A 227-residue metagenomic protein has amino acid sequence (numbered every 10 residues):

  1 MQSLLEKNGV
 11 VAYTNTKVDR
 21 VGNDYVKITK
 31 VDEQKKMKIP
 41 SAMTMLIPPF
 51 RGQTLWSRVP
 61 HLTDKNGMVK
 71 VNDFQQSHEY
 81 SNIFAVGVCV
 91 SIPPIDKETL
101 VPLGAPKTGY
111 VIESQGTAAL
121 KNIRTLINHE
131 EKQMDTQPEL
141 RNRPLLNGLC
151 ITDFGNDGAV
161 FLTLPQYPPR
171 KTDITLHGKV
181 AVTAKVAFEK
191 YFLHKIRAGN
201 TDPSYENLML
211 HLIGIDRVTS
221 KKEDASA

Functional and structural regions predicted by a protein language model:
M1-V71, E131: A Rossmann-like FAD-binding core segment of flavoenzymes
S3, K7, R51, S114-L126: Flavin-binding catalytic cores
G22, K65, E79, L145-G148: A generic structural signal for well-ordered coil/turn residues at beta-strand boundaries that shape enzyme active-site
G22-Y25, N82, G158: Structural motif
I28-T29, C89-K97, T125-E131: Short regulatory "switch" loops immediately downstream of catalytic or recognition motifs within protein catalytic
K36, Q75, R141-N142: Short secondary-structure boundary/capping segments
I39-S114: FAD-site-proximal beta/loop scaffold in flavoenzymes
A118-A227: C-terminal, flexible cofactor-proximal segment of oxidoreductases
